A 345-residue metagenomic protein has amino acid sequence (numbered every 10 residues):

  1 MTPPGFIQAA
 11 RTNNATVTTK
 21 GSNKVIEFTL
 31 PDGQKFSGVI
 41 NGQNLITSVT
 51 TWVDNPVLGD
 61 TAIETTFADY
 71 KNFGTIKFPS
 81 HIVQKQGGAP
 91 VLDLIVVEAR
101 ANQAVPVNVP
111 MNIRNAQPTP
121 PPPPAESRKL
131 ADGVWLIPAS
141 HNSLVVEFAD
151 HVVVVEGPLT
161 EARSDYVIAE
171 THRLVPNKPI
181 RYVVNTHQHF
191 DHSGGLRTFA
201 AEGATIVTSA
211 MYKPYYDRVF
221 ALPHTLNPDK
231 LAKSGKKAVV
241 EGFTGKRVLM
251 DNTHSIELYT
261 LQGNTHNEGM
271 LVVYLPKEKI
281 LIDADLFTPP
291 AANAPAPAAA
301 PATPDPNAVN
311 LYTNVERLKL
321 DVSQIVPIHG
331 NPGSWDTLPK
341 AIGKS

Functional and structural regions predicted by a protein language model:
M1-Q43, V53-G59, M111-P118, P122 (+3 more regions): Flexible, processing/modification-adjacent segments and terminal tails in exported/periplasmic/extracellular proteins
G21-P110, L271-P276, D283-A284, P289-P290 (+2 more regions): Gly/Pro-enriched, hydrophobic low-complexity segments that function as extracytoplasmic propeptides/linkers
D93-F148, R247: Zn-dependent metallo-beta-lactamase
R128-T171, M270-P289: Conserved beta-strand hairpin/beta-sheet module of binuclear metal-dependent hydrolase folds, prominently
G157-P158, Q188, A204, M211-Y212 (+3 more regions): Active-site metal-binding loops of divalent metal-dependent hydrolases
A162, Q188-G194, K213-D217, N267-E268 (+2 more regions): Active-site environment of divalent metal-dependent phosphoester hydrolases
A162-V207, R317-V322: Active-site metal-binding motif and surrounding structural segment of the metallo-beta-lactamase
Y312-S345: Divalent-metal (often Zn2+) His-rich catalytic cores of metallo-beta-lactamase-fold enzymes
